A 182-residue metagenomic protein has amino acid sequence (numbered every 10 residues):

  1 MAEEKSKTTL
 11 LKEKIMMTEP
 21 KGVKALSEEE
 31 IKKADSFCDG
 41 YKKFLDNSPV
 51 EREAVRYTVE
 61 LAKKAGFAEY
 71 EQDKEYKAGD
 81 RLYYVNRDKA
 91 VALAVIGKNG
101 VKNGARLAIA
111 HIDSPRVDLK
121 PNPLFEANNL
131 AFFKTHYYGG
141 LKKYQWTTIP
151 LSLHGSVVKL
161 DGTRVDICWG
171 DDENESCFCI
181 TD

Functional and structural regions predicted by a protein language model:
M1-D182: N-terminal hydrophobic/helix-forming segments and targeting peptides
